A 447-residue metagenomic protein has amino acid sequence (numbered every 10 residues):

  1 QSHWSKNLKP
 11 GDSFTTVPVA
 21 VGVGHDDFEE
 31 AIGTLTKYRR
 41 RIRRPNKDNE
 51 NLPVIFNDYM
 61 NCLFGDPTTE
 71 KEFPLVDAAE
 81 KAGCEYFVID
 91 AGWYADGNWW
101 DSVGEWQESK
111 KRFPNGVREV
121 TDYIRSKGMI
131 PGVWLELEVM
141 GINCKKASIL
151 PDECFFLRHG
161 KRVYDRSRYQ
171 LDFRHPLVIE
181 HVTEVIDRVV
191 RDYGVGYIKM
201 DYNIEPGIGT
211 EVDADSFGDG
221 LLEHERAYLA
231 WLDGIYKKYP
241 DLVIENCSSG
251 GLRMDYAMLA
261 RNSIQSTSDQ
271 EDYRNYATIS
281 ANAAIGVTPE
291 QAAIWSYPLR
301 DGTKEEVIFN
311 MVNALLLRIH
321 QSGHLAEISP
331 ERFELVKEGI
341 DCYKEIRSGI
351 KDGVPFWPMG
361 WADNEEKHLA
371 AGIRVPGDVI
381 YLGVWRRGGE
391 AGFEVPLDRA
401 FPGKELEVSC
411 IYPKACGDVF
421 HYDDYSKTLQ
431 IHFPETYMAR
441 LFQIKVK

Functional and structural regions predicted by a protein language model:
Q1-P45, T69: Beta-strand-rich recognition/accessory modules
G11, F56, F87, I124 (+5 more regions): Conserved, mostly hydrophobic/aromatic
N49-E184, Y197, A214: Aromatic-lined carbohydrate-binding/catalytic grooves of carbohydrate-active enzymes
P114-G116, S148-I308, L316-R318, S322-G323 (+1 more regions): Active-site neighborhood of glycoside hydrolase catalytic domains
N313, L317-R318, S322-M359: Aromatic- and carboxylate-lined catalytic core of secreted/periplasmic carbohydrate-active enzymes
A362-G403, A439-Q443: Carbohydrate-binding surface patches
R399-A415: Solvent-exposed beta-hairpin/edge-strand motifs
F420-K447: C-terminal beta-strand-rich structural cap/linker in extracellular carbohydrate-active enzymes
